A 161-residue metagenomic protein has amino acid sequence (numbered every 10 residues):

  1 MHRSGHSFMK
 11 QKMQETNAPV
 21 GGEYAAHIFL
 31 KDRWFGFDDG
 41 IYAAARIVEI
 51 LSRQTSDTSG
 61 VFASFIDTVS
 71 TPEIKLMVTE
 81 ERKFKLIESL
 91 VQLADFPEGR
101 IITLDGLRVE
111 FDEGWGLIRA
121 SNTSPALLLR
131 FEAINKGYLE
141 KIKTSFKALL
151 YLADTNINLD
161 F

Functional and structural regions predicted by a protein language model:
M1-F161: Phosphate-binding and adjacent anionic-ligand microenvironments
